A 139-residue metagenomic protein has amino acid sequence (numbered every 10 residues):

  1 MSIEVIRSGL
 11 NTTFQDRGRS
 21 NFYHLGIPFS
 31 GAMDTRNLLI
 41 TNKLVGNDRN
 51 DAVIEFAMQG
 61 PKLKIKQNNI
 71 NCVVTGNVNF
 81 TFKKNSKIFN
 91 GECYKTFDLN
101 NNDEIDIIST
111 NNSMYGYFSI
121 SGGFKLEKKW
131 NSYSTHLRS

Functional and structural regions predicted by a protein language model:
M1-S139: Conserved "landmark" site that anchors the functional core of diverse proteins
